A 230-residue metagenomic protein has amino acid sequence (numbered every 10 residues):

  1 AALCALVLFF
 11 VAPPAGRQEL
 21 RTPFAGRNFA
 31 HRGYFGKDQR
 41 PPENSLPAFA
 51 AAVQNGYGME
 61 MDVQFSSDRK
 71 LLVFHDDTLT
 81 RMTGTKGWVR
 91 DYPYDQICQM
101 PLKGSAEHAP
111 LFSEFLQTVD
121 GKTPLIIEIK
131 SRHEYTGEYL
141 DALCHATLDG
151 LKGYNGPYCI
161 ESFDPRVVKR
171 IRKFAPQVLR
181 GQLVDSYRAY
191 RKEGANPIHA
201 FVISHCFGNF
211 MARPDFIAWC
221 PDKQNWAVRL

Functional and structural regions predicted by a protein language model:
A1-L230: Phosphate-group recognition and catalysis centered on beta-loop-alpha active-site segments
